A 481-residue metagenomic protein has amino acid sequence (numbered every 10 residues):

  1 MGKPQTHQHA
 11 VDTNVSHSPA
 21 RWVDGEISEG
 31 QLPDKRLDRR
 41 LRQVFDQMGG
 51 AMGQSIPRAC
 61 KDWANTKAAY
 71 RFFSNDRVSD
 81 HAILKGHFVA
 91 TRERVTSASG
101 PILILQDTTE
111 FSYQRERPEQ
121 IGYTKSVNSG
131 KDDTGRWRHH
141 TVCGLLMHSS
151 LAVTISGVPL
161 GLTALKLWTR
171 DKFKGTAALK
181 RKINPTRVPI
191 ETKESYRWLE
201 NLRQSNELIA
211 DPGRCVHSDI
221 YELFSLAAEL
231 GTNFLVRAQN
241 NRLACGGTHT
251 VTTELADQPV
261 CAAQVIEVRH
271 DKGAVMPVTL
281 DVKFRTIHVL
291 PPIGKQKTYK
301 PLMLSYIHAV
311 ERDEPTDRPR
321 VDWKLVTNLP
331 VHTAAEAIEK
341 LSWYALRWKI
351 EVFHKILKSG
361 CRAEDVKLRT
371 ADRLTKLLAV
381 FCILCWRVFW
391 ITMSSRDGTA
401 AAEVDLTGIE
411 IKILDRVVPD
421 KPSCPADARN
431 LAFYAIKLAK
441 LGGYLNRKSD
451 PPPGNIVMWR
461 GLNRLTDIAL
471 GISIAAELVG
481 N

Functional and structural regions predicted by a protein language model:
G2-D132, T141-L146, L151-N481: Single, function-defining residue in the core of a domain
